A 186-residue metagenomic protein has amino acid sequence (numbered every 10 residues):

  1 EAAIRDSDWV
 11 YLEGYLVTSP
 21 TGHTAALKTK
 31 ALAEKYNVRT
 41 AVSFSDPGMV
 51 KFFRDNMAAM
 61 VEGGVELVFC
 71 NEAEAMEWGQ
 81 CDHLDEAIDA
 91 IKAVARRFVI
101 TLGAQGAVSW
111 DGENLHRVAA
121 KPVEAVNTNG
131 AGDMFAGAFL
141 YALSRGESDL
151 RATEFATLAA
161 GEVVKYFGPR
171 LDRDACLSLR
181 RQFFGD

Functional and structural regions predicted by a protein language model:
E1-R5: Short amphipathic alpha-helix with an adjacent loop that forms part of the alpha/beta core around
D8-W9, A136: Short SAM/SAH-binding signature in class I
W9-D89, Q105-G106: Conserved beta-alpha-beta core of the PfkB/ribokinase-like small-molecule kinase fold
A31-K35, D55, A59, Q80-D186: Conserved phosphate-binding/catalytic region of the ribokinase-like
